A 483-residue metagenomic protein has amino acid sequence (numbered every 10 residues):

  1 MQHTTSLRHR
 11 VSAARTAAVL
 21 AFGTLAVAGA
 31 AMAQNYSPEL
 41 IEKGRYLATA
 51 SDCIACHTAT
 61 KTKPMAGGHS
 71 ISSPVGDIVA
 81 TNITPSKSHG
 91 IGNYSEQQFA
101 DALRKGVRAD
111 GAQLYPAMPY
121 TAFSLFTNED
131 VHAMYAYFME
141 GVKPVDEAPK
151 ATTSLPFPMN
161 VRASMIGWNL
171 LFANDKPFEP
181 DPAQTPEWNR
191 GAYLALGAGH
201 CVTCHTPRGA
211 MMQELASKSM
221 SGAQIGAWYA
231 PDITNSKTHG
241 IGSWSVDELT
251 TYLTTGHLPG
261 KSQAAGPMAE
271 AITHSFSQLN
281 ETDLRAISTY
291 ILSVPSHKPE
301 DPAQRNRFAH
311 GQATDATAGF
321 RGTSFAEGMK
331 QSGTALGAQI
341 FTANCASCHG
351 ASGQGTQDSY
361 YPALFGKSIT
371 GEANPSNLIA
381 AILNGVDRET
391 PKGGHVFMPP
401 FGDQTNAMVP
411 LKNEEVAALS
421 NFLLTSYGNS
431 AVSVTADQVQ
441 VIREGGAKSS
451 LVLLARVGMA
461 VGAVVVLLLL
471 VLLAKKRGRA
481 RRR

Functional and structural regions predicted by a protein language model:
Q2-L40, T62, I78-T81, A102 (+7 more regions): Post-cleavage N-terminal segment of exported redox proteins
Y36-A59, P64-S72, M165-N169, E179-G209 (+5 more regions): Sequence/structural segment immediately N-terminal to covalent heme-attachment motifs in c-type and related
Y46-T58, T81-N82, Q97-K105, P116-P119 (+10 more regions): C-type cytochrome heme c attachment motif
S51-D52, H57-T60, K87, L103-G111 (+13 more regions): Sec/Tat-exported extracytoplasmic proteins
T58-A59, P64-H69, G111-L114, V145-T152 (+6 more regions): Short, solvent-exposed loop/turn and secondary-structure capping segments
A66-G76, P207-G256: Active-site substrate-binding loop specific to GH73 endo-beta-N-acetylglucosaminidase modules in bacterial autolysins
D77-N93, R104-E129, K150-S154, A230-I241 (+3 more regions): Axial heme c-ligation environment in periplasmic c-type cytochrome domains
G446-V457: Short, low-complexity patches enriched in S/T/P/G
